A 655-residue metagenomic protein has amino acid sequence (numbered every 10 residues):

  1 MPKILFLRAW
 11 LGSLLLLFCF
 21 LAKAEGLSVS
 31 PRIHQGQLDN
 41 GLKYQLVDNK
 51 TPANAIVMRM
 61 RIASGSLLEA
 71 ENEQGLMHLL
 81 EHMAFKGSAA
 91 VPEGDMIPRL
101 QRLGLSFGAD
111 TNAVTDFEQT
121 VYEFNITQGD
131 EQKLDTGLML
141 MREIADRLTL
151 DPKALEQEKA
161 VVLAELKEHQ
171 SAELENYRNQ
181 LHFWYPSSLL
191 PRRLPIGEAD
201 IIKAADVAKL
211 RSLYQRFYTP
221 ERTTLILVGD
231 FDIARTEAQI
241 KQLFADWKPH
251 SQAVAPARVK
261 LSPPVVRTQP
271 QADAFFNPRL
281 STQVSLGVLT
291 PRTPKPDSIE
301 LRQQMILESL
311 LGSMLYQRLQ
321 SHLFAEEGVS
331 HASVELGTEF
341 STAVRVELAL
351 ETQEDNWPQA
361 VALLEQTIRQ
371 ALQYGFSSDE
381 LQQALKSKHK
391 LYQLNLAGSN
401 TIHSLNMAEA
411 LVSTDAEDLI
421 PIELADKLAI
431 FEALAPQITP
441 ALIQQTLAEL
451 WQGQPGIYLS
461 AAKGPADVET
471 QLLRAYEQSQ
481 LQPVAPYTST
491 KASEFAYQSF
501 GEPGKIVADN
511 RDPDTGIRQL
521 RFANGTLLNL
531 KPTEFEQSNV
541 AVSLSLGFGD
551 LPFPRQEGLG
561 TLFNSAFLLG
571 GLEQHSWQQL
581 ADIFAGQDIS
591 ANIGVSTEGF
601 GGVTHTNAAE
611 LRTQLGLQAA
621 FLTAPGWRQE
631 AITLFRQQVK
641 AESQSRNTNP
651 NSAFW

Functional and structural regions predicted by a protein language model:
M1-L11: Bacterial N-terminal signal peptides that target proteins for export
C19-K23: N-terminal signal peptide c-region/cleavage motif recognized by signal peptidases
A24-L46, D232-L301, M305, G312-S313 (+4 more regions): Proteolytic maturation boundary segments
V47, P52-S66, L76-L79, G94-E143 (+8 more regions): M16 family metallopeptidases and their MPP-like homologs
L68-E71: N-terminal plug
F117-T120, K159-A164: Short, structured secondary-structure elements that scaffold catalytic or ligand/cofactor-binding regions
L163-E168, A172, K640-E642: Carboxylate/His-rich catalytic cores and anion/metal-binding grooves
L210-Q242, Q454-P455: Non-catalytic, conformational "gating/processing" segments within enzyme and secreted inhibitor domains
